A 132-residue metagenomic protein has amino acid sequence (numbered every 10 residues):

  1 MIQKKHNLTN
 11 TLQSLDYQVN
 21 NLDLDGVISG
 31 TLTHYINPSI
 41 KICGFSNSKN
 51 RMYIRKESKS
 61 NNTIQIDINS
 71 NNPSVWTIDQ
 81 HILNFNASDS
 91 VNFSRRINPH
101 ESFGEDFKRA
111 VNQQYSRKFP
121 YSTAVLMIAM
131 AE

Functional and structural regions predicted by a protein language model:
M1-E132: Replace "Mg2+/Mn2+-dependent" with "divalent metal-dependent
